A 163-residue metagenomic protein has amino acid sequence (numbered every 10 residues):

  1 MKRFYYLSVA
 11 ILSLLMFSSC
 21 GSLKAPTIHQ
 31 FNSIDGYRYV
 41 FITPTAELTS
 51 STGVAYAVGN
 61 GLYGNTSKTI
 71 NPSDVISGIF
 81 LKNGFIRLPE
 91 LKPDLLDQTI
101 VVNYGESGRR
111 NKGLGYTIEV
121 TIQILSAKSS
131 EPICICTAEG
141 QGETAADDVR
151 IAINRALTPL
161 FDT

Functional and structural regions predicted by a protein language model:
M1-S22: Sec-dependent bacterial lipoprotein signal peptides
R3-F4, V54, G61, V102: Intrinsically disordered, low-complexity segments enriched in small/polar residues
S8-L12, S50, P132, A146: Residues in flexible loops and secondary-structure boundaries
V9, F31, N111-G113: Residues embedded in well-ordered secondary-structure elements
L15, D35, L96-D97: Structured loop/turn residues at beta-strand edges in well-structured enzyme cores
S18-N83: A structural "domain/chain start" motif
P26, N60, T66-I70, D74-D147 (+1 more regions): Surface-exposed short loop/turn segments
D147-T163: Short, surface-exposed secondary-structure junctions/capping segments
